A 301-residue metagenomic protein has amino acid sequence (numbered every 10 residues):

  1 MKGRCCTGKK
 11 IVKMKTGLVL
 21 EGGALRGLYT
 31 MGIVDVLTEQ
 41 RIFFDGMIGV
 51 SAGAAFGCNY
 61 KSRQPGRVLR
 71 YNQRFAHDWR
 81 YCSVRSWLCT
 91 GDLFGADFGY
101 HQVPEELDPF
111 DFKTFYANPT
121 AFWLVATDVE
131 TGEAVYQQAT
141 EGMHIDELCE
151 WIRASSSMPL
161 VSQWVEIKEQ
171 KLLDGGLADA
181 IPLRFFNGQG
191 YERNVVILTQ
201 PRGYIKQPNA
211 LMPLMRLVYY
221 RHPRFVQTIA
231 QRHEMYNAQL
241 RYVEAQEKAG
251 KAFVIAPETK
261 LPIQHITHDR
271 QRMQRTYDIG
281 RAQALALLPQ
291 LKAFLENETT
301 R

Functional and structural regions predicted by a protein language model:
K2-V50, C58-R301: Patatin-like phospholipase
